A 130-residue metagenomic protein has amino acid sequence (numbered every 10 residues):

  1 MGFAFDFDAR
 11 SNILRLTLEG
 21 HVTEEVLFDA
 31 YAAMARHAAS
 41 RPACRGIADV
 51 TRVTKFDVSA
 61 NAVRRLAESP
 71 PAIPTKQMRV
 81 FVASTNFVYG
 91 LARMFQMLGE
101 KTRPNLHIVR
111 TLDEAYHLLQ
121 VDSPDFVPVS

Functional and structural regions predicted by a protein language model:
M1-S130: Amphipathic, Lys/Arg-enriched alpha-helical "gate/interface" segment within cytosolic domains that mediates
